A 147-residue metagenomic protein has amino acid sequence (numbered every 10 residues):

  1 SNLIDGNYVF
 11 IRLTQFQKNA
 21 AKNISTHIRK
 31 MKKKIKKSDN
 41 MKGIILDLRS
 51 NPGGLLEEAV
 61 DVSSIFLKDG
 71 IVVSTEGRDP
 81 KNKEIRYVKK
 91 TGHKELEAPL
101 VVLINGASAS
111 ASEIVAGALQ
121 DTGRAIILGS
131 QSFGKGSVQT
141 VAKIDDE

Functional and structural regions predicted by a protein language model:
S1-D145: Cleft-lining beta-strand/loop regions that shape enzyme active-site pockets
